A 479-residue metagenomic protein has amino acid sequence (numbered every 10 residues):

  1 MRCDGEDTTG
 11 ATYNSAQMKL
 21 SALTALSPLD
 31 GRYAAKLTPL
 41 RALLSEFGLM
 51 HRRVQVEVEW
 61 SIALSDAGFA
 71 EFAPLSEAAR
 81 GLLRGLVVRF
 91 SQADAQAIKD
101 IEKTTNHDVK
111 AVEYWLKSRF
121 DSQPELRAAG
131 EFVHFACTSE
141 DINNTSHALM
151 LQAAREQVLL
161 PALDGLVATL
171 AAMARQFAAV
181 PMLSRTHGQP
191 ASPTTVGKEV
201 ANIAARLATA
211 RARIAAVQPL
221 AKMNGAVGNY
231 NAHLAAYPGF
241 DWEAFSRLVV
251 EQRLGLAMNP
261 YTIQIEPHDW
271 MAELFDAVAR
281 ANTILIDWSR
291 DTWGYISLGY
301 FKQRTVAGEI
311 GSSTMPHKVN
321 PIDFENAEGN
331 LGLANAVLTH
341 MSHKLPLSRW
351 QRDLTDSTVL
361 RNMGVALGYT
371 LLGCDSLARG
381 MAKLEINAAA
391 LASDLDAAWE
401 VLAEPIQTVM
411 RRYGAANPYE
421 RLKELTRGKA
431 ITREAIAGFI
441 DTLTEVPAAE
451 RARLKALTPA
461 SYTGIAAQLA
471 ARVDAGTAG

Functional and structural regions predicted by a protein language model:
D4-D7, Y13-N14: Intrinsic-disorder-associated, low-complexity terminal segments enriched in Asp/Asn/His/Tyr and depleted of Lys/Arg
Q17-H233, Y237-L248, G311, I322-N326 (+6 more regions): A helix-coil-helix interface module used to build multimeric assemblies and to scaffold catalytic/cofactor sites
M18-H51, I101-T105, G299-F301, S312-G479: Glycine-rich cofactor/substrate-binding loops
S61-I62, K117, D164-V167, A171 (+7 more regions): Structural signal for well-ordered, non-membrane alpha-helices
S139, L234-P238, S246, M258-I265 (+2 more regions): A structural signal for small-residue-enriched, beta-sheet-centric alpha/beta enzyme cores and oligomeric scaffold folds
Q152-L160, D164-V167, A201-A204, A208 (+7 more regions): Short amphipathic alpha-helical segments with heptad-repeat character
P238-L331: Acidic, glycine-rich loop-and-beta core segments that form the ion-binding/anion-interacting portion of active sites
